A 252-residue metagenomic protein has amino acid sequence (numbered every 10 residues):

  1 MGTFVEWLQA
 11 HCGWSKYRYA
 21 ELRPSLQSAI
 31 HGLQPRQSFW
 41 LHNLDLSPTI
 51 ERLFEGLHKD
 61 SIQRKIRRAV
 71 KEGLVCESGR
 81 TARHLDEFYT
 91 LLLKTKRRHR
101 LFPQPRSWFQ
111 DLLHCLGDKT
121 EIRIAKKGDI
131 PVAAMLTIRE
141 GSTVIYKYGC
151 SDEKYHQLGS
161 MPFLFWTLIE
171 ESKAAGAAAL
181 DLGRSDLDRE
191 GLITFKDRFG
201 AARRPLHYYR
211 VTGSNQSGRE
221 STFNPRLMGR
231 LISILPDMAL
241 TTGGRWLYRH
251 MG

Functional and structural regions predicted by a protein language model:
G2-E6, A10, F109-T222: Aromatic (often tryptophan-rich) hydrophobic motifs at membrane interfaces
Q9-C12, H58-I62, V70-L74, L92-K96 (+5 more regions): Generic secondary-structure transition motif, activating predominantly at the C-termini of alpha-helices
S15, Y19-Q157: A conserved beta-strand-loop-helix scaffold within acyl/acetyltransferase catalytic domains
L26-L53, A178, L182-G252: Active-site/acyl-donor-binding loops of N-acyltransferases
L44-S47, R67-V70, R100-Q104, Y148-G149 (+4 more regions): Glycine-rich loops and low-complexity Gly/Arg-rich segments that provide flexible linkers or classic glycine-based
